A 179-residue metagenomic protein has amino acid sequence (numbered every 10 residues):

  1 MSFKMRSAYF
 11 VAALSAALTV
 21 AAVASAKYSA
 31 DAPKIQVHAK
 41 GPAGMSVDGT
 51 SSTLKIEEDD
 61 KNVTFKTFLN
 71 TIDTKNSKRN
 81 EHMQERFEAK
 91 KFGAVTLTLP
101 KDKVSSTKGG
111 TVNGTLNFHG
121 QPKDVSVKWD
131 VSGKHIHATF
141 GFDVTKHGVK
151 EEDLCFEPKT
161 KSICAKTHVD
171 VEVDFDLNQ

Functional and structural regions predicted by a protein language model:
M1, A21-V23: Generic low-polarity alpha-helical segments
S2-V11: Bacterial N-terminal signal peptides that target proteins for export
V11-T19: Bacterial N-terminal signal peptides
A24-Q179: Low-complexity, acidic/polar, glycine-enriched regions of mature
